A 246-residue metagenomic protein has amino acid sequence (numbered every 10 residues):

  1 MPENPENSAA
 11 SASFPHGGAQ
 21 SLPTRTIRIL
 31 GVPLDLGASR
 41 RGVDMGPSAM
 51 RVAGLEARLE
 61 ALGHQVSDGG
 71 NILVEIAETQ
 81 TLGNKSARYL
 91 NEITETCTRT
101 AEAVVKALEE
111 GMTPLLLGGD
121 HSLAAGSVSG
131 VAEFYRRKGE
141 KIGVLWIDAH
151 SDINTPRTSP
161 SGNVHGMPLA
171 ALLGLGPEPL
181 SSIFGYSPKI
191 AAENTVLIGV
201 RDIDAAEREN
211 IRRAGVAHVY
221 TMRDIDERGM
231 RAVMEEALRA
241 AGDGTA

Functional and structural regions predicted by a protein language model:
P2-P5, F14-A246: Conserved alpha-helical scaffold segments that buttress catalytic/binding sites
